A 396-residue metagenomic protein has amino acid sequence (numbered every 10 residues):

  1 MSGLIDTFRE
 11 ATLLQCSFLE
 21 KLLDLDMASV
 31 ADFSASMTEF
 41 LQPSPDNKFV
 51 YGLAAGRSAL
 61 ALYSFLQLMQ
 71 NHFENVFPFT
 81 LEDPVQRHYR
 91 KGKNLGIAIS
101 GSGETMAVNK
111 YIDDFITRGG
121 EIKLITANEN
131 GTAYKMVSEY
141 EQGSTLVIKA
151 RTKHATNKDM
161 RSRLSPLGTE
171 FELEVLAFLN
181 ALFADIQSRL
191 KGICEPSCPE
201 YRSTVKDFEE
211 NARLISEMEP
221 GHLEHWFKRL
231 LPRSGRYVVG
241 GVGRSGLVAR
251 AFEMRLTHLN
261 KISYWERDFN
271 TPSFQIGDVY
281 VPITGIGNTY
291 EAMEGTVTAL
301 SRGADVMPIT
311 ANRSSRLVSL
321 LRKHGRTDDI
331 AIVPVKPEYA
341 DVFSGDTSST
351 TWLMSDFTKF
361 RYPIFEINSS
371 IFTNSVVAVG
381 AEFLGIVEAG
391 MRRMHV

Functional and structural regions predicted by a protein language model:
M1-L23, D185-E210: Cofactor-/ligand-binding subdomain signature composed of acidic, glycine-rich, tryptophan-containing flexible loops
I5, R9, Q15-C16, S34 (+8 more regions): A general structural signal for well-ordered alpha-helical segments in protein cores
C16-L22, L95-A98, F208-L214, Y280-P282: Short, basic, glycine/proline-bearing loop/turn elements
S17, K21-A28, E74, A184-G192 (+5 more regions): Generic secondary-structure signature for well-ordered alpha-helical cores
D24-D46, L214-R233: A short, well-structured juxtamembrane/interface segment
T38, Q42-A184, V242, L247-A378: Glycine-rich phosphate-binding loops that contact phosphosugars or nucleotide phosphates
K48-A55, E195-K206, P232-V242: Glycine-rich phosphate/diphosphate-binding loops and the adjacent beta-loop-alpha structural elements that coordinate
A181, S188-S203, S375, F383-V396: A short, charged, Gly/Pro-tolerant segment at domain boundaries
